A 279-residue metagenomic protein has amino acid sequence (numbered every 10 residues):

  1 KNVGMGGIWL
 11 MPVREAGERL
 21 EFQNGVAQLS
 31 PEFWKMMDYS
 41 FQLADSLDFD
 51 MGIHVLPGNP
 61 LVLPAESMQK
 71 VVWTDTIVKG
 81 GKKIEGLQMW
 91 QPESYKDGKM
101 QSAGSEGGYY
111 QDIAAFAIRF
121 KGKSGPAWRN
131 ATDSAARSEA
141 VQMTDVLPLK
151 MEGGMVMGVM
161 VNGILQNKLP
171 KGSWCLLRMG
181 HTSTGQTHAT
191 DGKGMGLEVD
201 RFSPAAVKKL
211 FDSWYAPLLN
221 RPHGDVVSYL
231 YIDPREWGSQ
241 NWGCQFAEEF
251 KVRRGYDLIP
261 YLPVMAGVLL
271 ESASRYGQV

Functional and structural regions predicted by a protein language model:
K1-Q28: N-terminal-proximal low-complexity accessory segments that begin disordered and transition into the first
N2-V3, A27-V279: Mature extracytoplasmic enzyme cores
